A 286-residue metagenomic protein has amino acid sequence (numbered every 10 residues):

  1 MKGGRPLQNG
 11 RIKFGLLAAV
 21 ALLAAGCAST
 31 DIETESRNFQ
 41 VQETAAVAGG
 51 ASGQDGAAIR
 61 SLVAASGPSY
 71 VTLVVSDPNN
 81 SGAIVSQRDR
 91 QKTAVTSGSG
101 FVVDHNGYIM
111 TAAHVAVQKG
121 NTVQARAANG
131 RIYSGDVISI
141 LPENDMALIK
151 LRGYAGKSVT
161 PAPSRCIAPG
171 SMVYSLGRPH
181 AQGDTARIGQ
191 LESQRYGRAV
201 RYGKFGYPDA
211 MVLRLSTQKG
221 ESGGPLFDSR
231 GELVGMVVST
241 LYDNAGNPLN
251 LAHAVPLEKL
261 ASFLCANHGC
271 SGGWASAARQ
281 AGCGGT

Functional and structural regions predicted by a protein language model:
G4-L16: Bacterial N-terminal signal peptides that target proteins for export
L23-G26: C-terminal motif of bacterial Sec signal peptides marking the signal peptidase cleavage site
A28-F101, Y108, F263, C270-T286: N-terminal activation segment of mature serine protease catalytic domains
A46-G53, R60, S97, S158-P161 (+2 more regions): Second-shell loop/turn segments in exported
V63-Y70, V74-D77, N106, T111-H114 (+10 more regions): Sec/Tat-exported extracytoplasmic proteins
S69, L73, G82-T93, A147-T160 (+1 more regions): Active-site region of chymotrypsin-like
S97, D104-T185, C270-W274: Conserved active-site neighborhood of the chymotrypsin/trypsin-like protease fold
G100-V102, P225-L226: Short beta-strand scaffold segments in enzyme catalytic cores
